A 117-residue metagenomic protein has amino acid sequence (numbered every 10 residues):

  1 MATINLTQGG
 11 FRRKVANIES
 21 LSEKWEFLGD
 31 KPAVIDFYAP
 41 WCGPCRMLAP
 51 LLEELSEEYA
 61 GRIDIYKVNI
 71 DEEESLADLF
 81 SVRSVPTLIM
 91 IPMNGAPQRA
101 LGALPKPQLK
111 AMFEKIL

Functional and structural regions predicted by a protein language model:
N5, F37, L52-S56, A60-S75 (+1 more regions): Thiol-based oxidoreductase modules, predominantly thioredoxin-like and allied folds used for disulfide exchange
L6-A33: A short beta-strand-turn-helix
F11, F37-Y38, F80, I91: Conserved hydrophobic/aromatic "anchor" residues that stabilize well-ordered secondary structure elements
R12-R13, E73-L76, P107: Short loop/turn elements that flank and shape the SAM/SAH-binding pocket of Class I
D30-A33, F37-W41, S84: Short pre-active-site segment immediately N-terminal to redox-active cysteine/selenocysteine motifs in thiol-based
F37-L51: Conserved redox-active cysteine motifs that mediate thiol-disulfide chemistry, especially di-cysteine Cys-X(1-2)-Cys
S84, I89-L117: Non-catalytic, surface beta->alpha helical segment in thiol-disulfide oxidoreductase systems
